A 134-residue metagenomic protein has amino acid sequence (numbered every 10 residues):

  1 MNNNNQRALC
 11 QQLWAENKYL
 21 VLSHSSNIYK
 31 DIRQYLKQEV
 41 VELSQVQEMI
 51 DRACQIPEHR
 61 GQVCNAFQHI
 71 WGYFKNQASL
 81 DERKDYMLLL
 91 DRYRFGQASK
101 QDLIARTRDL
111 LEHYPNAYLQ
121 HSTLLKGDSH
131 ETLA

Functional and structural regions predicted by a protein language model:
M1-A134: Acidic, Ser/Pro/Thr-rich low-complexity regulatory regions and the short amphipathic helical interaction modules they
